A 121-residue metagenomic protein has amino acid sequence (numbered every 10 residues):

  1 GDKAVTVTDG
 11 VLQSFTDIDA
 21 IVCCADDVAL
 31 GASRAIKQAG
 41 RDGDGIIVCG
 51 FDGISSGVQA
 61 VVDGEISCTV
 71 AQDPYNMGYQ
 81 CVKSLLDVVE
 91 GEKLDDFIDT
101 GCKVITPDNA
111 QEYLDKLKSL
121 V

Functional and structural regions predicted by a protein language model:
G1-Q59: Hydrophobic alpha-helical
T8, A35-A39, D63-G64, S84 (+1 more regions): Short, glycine/charged-enriched secondary-structure capping and boundary segments
T16, R41, E65, E92-K93: Residue-level recognition of short, well-ordered coil/turn positions that link secondary-structure elements
G31, A60, Q80, S84: Alpha-helical scaffold segments in soluble metabolic enzymes
G45, E65-I66, G101: A generic structural signal for alpha->beta connector loops
D63-Y75: Short beta-strand elements at the ligand-binding edges of bilobed clamshell
D73-V121: Hinge/cleft segment of the Venus flytrap/periplasmic-binding protein
